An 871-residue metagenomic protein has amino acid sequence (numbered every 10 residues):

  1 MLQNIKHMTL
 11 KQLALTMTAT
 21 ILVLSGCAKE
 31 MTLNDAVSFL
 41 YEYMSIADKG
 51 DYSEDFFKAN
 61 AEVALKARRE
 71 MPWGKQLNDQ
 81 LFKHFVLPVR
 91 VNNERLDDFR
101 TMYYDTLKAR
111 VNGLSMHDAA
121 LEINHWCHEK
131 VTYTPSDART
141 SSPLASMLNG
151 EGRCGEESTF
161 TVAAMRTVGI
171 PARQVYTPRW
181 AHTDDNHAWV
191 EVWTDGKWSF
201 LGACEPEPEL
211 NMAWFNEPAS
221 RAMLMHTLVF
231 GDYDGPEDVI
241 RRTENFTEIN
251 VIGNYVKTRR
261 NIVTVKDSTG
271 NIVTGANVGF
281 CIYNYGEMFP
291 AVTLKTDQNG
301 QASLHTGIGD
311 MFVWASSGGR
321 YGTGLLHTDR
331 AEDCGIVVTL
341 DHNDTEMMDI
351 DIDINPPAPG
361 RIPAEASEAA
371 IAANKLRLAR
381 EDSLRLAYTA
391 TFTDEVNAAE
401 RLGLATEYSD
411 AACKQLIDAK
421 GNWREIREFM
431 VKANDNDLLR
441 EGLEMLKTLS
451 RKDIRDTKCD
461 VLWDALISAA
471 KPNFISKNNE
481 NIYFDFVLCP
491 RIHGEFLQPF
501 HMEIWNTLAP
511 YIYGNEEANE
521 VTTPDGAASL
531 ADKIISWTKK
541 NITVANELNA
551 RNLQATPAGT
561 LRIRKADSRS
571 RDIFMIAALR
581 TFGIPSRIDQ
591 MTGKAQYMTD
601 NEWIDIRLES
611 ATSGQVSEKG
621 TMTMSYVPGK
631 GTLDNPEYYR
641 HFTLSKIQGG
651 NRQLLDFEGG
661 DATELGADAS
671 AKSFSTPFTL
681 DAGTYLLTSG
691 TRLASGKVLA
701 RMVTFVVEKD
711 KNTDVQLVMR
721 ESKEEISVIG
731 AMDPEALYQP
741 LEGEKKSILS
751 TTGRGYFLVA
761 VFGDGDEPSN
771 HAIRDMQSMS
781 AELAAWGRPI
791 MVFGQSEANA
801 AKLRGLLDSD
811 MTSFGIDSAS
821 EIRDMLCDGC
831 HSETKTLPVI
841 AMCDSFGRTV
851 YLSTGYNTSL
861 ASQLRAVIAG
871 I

Functional and structural regions predicted by a protein language model:
K29-N149, E381-I563, S610: Secondary-structure boundary elements
A109-L114, A119-H125, T134-L144, G152-R241 (+8 more regions): Hydrophobic/aromatic-rich core segments of domains that either
S268-E287, G309-D310, L530, K630-G660: Short, ordered, surface-exposed loop/turn motifs in non-cytosolic proteins
N284-H305, N651-F674: Short, acidic Ser/Thr/Gly-rich low-complexity loop/linker segments typical of extracellular and cell-surface proteins
G319-N343, L693-R720: Structured interaction patches on ligand/partner-binding surfaces of diverse proteins
I748-A772, M776: Short active-site neighborhood of thiol/selenol oxidoreductases, capturing the structured segment around
L803-L837: Short, internal strand/loop/helix patches that form the active-site neighborhood or redox-interaction surface
T836-T854: A short, hydrophobic beta-strand/beta-hairpin element that forms part of a small beta-sheet core
